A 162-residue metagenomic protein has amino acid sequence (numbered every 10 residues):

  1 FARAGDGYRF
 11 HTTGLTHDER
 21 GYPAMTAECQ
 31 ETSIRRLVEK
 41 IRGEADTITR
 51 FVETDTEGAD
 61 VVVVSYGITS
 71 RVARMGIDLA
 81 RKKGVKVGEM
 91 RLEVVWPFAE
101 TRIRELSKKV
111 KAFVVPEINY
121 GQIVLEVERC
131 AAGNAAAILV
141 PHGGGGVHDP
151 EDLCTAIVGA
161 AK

Functional and structural regions predicted by a protein language model:
F1-K162: Flexible, low-complexity linker and terminal segments
